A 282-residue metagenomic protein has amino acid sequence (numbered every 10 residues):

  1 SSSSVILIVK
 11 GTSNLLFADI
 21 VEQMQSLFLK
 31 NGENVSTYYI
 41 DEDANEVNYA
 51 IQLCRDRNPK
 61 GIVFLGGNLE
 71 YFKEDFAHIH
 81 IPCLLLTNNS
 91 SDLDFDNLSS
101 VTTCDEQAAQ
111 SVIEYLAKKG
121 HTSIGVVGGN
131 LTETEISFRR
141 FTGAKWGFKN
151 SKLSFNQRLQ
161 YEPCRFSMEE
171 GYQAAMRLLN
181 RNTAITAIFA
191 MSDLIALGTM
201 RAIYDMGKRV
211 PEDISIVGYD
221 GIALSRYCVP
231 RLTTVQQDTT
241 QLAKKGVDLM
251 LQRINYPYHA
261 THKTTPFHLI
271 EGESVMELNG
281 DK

Functional and structural regions predicted by a protein language model:
S1-L53, N58-K60, T142: Amphipathic helical "hinge" segments at domain boundaries
L7, F64, A190: Redox-cofactor binding/interface segments in oxidoreductases and associated redox assembly factors
K10, G67, N88-N89: Beta-hairpin (beta-strand-turn-beta-strand) motif
L15-L16, Y71, E135, G198: Residues that form or flank phosphate/diphosphate-binding pockets in enzymes that use nucleotide phosphates
F17, D43-A44, L65, D105-E106 (+1 more regions): A conditional alpha-helix N-cap/helix-loop micro-motif detector
E22-S36, R55, K60-G61, A77-K282: Bacterial carbohydrate/catabolite-sensing allosteric modules
D41-A44, F64-E70, L194: Short beta->alpha connector loops
E46-A50, Y71-F72, E170, A174: Short acidic active-site motifs
